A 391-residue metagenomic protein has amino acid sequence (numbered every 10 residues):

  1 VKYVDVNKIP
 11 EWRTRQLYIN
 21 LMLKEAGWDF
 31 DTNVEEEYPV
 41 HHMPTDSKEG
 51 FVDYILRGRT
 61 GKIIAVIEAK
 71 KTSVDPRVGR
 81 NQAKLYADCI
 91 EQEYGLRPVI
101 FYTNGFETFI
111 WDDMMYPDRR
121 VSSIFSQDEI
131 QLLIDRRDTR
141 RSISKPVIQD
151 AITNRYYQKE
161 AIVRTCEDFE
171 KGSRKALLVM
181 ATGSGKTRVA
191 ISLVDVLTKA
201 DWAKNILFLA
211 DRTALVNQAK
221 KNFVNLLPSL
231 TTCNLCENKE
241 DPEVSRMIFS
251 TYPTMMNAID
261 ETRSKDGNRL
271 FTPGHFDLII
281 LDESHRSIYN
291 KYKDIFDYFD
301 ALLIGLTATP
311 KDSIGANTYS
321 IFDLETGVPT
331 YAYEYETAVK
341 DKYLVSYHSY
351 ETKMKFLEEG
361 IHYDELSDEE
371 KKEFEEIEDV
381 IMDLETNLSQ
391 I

Functional and structural regions predicted by a protein language model:
V1-V66, K70-N205, A210, A214-L230 (+4 more regions): ATP-dependent helicase/translocase motor core
T32, N257-D260, Y298, S313 (+1 more regions): Short, solvent-exposed loop/turn elements at domain surfaces
P76-K84, F249, L278, R286-Y289 (+1 more regions): Amphipathic alpha-helical transducer elements in NTP-driven molecular machines
L215, T254, E283-S287, D294 (+1 more regions): Residues immediately C-terminal
L230-E237: Catalytic cores of enzymes
N238-M247, P253-G274, K293: Conserved helix/coil segment N-terminal to the catalytic DExD/H
G267-G305: SF2 helicase catalytic motif II
A316-I391: Interdomain helical connector at the RecA1-RecA2 junction of SF1/SF2 helicase-like NTPases
